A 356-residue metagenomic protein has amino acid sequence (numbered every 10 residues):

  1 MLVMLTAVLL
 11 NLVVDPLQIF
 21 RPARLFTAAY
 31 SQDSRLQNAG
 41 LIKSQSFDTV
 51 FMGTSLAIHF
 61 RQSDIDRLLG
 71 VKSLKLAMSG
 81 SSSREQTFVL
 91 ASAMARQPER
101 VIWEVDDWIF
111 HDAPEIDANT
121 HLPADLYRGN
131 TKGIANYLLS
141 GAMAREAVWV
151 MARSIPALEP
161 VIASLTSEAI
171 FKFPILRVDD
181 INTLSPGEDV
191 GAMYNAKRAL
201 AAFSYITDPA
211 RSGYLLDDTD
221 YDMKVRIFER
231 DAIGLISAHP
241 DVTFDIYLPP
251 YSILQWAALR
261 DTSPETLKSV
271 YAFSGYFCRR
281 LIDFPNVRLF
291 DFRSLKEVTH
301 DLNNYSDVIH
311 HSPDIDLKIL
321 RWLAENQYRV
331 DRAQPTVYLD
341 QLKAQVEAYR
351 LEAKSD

Functional and structural regions predicted by a protein language model:
M1-D15: Hydrophobic membrane-insertion alpha-helices, especially the h-region of bacterial N-terminal signal peptides
V13-R35: Alpha-helical transmembrane signal-anchor/signal-peptide segments
S46, M52, L56-S140: Membrane-embedded segments
T87, D222-A232, T266-R279: Well-ordered, non-membrane alpha-helical segments in soluble/globular domains
E104-V105, P114, A118-A238, T336-D356: Secreted/periplasmic serine-hydrolase-like ester/acetyl group-modifying domain
I236-E265, D291-R293: Active-site segments of SGNH/GDSL-like serine hydrolases that catalyze O-acetyl group transfer/hydrolysis on lipids
Q255-F290: Substrate-gating cap/lid alpha-helix
N304-R350: Histidine-centered active-site loop/cap adjacent to the catalytic His in serine esterases/O-acetyl transfer systems
